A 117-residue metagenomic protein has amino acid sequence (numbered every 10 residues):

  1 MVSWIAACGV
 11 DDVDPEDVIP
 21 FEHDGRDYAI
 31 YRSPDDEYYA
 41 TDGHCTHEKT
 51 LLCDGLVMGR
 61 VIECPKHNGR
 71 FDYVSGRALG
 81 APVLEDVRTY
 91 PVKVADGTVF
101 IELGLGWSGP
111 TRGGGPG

Functional and structural regions predicted by a protein language model:
M1-G59, Y73, D86-G117: N-terminal pre-ligand scaffold of iron-sulfur
C45, C64-H67: Short cysteine clusters
G59-P65, A78-V87: Short cysteine/histidine-rich metal-coordination sites, predominantly Zn2+-binding motifs
R70: Short helix-to-coil "ATP-lid" hinge immediately C-terminal to the conserved N-box Asn in the Bergerat
